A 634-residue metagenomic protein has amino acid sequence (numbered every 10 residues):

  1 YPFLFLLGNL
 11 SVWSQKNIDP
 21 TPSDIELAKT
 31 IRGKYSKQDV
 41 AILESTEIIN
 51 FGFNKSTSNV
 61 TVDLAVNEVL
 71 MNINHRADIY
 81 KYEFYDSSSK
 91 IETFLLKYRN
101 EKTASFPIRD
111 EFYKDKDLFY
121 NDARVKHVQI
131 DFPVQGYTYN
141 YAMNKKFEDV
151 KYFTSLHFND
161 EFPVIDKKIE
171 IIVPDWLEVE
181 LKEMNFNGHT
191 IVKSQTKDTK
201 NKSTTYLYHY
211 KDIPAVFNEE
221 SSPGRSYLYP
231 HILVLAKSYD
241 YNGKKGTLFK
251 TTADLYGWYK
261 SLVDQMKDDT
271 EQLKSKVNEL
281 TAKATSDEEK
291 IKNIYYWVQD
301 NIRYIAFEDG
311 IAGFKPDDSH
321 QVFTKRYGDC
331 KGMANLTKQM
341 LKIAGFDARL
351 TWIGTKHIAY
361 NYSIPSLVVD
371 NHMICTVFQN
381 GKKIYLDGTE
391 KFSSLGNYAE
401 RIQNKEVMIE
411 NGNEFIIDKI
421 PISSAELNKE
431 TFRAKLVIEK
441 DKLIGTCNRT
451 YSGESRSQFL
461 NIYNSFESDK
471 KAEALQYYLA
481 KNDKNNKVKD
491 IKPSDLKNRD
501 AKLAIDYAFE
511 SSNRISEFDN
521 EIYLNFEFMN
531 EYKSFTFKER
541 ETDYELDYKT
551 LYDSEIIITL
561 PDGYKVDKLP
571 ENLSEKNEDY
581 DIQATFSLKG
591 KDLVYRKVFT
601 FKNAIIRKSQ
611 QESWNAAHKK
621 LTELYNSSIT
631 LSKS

Functional and structural regions predicted by a protein language model:
K16-E26, K146-K151, S155, N159-E161 (+6 more regions): Secretory-pathway-linked proteins and extracytosolic
K16-F84, I422-I438, K442-R449: Early extracytoplasmic/domain-onset interaction patches
V66, Y139, I169, I294 (+4 more regions): Cysteine-centered nucleophilic/redox motifs
Y82-D110, P163-M184, N461-D490, E555-N577: Solvent-exposed beta-hairpin/edge-strand motifs
S89-N159, K193-Y227, R433-K435, K487-D519: A surface-exposed beta-strand-loop module
T270-S275, R303-R326, K356, S366-L367: Short, conserved helix/loop micro-motifs enriched in His/Cys and acidic residues
K290, G332-E414: Hydrophobic/aromatic-rich core segments of domains that either
G412-R514: Long hydrophobic segments that form regular secondary structure
